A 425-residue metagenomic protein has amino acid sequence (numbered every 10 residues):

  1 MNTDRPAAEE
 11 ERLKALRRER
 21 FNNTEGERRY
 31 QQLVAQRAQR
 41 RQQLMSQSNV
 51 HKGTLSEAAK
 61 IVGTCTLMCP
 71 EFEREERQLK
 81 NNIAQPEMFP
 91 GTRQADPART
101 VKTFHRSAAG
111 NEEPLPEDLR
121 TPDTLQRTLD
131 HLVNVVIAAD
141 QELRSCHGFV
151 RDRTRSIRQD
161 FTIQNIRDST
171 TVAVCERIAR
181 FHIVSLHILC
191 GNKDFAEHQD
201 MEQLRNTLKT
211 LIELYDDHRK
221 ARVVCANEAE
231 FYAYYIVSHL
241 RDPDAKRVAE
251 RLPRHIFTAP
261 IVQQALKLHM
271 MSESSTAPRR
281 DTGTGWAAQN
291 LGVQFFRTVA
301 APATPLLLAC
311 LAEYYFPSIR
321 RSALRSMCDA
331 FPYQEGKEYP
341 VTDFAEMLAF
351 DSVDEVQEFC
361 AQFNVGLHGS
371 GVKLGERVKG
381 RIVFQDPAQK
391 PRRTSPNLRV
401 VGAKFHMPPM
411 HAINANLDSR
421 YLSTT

Functional and structural regions predicted by a protein language model:
M1-D168, I178, V184-H187: N-terminal alpha-helical interaction modules that lie
V135-E142, I163-Q164, G191-E197, P305-C310 (+1 more regions): Short interface patches used for recognition in eukaryotic signaling and trafficking proteins
D140, V184-K193, R219, R241-D244: Short coil/turn linking the two alpha-helices of tandem helical-hairpin repeats
T170-A173: Structured, charged N-terminal subsegments at the starts of enzyme catalytic cores and at intra-chain domain/subunit
R177, L186, K193-D200: Non-catalytic protein-protein interaction scaffold segments in large eukaryotic complex-forming proteins
R177-A179, V184-L186, Y234-R241: Conserved small-residue packing positions in alpha-helical repeats and bundles
E197-F359, F363-G369: Alpha-helical scaffold segments of alpha-solenoid architecture
E376-T425: Acidic, serine/threonine-rich low-complexity intrinsically disordered linkers/hinges in large eukaryotic
